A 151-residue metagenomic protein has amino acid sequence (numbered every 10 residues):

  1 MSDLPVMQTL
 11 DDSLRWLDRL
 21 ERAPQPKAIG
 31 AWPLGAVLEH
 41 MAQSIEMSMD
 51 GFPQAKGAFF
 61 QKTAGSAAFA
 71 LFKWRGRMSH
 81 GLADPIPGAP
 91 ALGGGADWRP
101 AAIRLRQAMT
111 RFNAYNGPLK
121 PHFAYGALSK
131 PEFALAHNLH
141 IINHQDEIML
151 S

Functional and structural regions predicted by a protein language model:
M1, D50-R104, M109-Y115: Short, helix-capping/interhelical loops that line the mouth of catalytic, cofactor-, or ligand-binding pockets
M1-A31: An N-terminal domain-cap segment
D3-V6, L38, W98: Intrinsic-disorder-associated interaction segments
V6-T9, A101, H137-H140: Amphipathic alpha-helix face/heptad-repeat signature
T9-W16, H40, S44, A108 (+1 more regions): Amphipathic, well-ordered alpha-helical segments in soluble domains
D11-R19, G81-P85, A114-P118: Short alpha-helical hairpin
S13-L20, R104, A108-F112, A136: Residues that form generic nucleotide/phosphate-binding pockets
P24-W74, Y115, K120-S151: Short, contiguous alpha-helical
